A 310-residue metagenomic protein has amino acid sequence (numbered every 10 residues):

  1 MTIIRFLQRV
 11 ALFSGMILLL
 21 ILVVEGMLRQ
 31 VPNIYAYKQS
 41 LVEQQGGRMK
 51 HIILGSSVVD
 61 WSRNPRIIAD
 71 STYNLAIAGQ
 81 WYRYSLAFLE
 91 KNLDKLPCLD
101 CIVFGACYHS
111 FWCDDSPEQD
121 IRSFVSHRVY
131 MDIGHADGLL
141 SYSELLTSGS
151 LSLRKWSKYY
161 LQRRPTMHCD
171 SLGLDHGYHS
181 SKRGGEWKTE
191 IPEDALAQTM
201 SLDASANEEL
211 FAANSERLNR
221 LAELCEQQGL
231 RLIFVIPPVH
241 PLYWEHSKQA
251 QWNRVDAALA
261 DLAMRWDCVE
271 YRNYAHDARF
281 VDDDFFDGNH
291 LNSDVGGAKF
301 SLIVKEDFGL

Functional and structural regions predicted by a protein language model:
R5-M27: Hydrophobic membrane-insertion alpha-helices, especially the h-region of bacterial N-terminal signal peptides
L28-R48: Alpha-helical transmembrane signal-anchor/signal-peptide segments
H51-G55, L291: Short hydrophobic beta-strand that contains or immediately precedes a catalytic carboxylate
V58-L145: Membrane-embedded segments
L86-A87, F211-N219, Q251-L259: Well-ordered, non-membrane alpha-helical segments in soluble/globular domains
D115, Q119-E226: Secreted/periplasmic serine-hydrolase-like ester/acetyl group-modifying domain
A222-S247: Active-site segments of SGNH/GDSL-like serine hydrolases that catalyze O-acetyl group transfer/hydrolysis on lipids
A250-L310: C-terminal regions of proteins
